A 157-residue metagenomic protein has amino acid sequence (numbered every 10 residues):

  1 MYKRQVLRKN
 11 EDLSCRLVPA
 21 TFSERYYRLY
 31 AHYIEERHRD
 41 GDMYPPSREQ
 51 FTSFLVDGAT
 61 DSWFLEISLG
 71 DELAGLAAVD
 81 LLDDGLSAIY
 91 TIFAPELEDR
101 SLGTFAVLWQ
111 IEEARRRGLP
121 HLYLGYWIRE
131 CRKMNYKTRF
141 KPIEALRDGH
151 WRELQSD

Functional and structural regions predicted by a protein language model:
K3-D99, R139: A conserved beta-strand-loop-helix scaffold within acyl/acetyltransferase catalytic domains
Y30, V107-Q110, K137: Residue-level preference for non-acidic, small/hydrophobic
G85, S101, R115-R117: Helix-start/capping segments and mature chain N-termini
G85-I89, L119-L124: Glycine-rich phosphate/pyrophosphate-binding loops and their adjacent beta-strand/loop elements at enzyme active sites
D99-I111: Conserved acetyl-CoA-binding loop-helix of GNAT-fold acetyltransferases
L108-P120: Conserved acyl-CoA
H121-D157: Active-site/acyl-donor-binding loops of N-acyltransferases
